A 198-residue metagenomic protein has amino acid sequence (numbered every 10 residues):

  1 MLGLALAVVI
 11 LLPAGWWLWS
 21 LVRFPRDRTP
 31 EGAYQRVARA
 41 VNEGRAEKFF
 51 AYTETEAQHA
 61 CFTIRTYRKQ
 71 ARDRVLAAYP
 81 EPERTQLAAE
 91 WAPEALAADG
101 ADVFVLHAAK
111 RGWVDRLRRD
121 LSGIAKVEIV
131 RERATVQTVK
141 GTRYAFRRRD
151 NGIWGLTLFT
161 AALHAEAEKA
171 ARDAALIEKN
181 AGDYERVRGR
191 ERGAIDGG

Functional and structural regions predicted by a protein language model:
G3-R74, A175-I177: Short, low-complexity N-terminal intrinsically disordered segments enriched in polar/charged residues
V9-L12, R84, L106, F146-R148: Intrinsically disordered, low-complexity regions enriched in Ser/Pro/Gly/Gln/His and often acidic
P13, P25, P30, P80-P82 (+3 more regions): Proline-rich intrinsically disordered, low-complexity coils
A14-W17, A89, R111, G152: Short, low-complexity intrinsically disordered segments
W19, D115, S122, E128-G193 (+1 more regions): Short beta-strand edge/turn micro-motifs at domain boundaries
A46, F50-V127: Short solvent-exposed beta->alpha transition segments
Y52, G197-G198: Amphipathic, non-membrane alpha-helical rod segments
